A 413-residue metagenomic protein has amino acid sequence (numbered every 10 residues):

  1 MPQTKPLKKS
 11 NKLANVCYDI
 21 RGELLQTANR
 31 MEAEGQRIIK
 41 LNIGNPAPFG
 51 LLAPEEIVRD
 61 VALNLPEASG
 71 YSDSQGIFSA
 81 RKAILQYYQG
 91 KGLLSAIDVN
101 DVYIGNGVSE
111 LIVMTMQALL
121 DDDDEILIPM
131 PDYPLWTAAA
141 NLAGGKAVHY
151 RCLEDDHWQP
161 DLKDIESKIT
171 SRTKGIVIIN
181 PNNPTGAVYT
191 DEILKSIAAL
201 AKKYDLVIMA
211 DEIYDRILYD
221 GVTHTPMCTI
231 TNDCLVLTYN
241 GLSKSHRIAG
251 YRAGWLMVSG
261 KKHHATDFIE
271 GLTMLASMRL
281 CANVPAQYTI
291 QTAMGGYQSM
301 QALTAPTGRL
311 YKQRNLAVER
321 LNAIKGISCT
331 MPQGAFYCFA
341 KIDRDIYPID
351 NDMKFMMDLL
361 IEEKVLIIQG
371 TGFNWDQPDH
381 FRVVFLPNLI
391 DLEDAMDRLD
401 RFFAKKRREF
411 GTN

Functional and structural regions predicted by a protein language model:
P2-K8, A14-G107, M114, A293-G296 (+1 more regions): N-terminal small-domain helix-loop-helix segment of the aminotransferase-like
L24, L41, V61, I84 (+13 more regions): Generic structural signal for small/hydrophobic residues in well-ordered secondary structure, especially within
M31-E34, A143, K203-Y204, C234 (+2 more regions): Helix C-cap/helix->beta junction micro-motif
V58, T229-G308, V318-R320, F403: Conserved core segment of the aminotransferase class I/II
A68-A199, R216-T229, R398, F410-T412: Conserved core of the PLP fold type I
I128, H149, I208-A210, I367-Q369: Hydrophobic residues in well-ordered beta-strands that form the structural core
S167, P348-D350, D358-I367, F373-N413: PLP-dependent enzyme catalytic core of the Aspartate aminotransferase-like
Q291, T307-V318, C329-D343, Q377: Conserved glycine-rich beta-strand-loop-beta hairpin in the small C-terminal domain of fold type I
